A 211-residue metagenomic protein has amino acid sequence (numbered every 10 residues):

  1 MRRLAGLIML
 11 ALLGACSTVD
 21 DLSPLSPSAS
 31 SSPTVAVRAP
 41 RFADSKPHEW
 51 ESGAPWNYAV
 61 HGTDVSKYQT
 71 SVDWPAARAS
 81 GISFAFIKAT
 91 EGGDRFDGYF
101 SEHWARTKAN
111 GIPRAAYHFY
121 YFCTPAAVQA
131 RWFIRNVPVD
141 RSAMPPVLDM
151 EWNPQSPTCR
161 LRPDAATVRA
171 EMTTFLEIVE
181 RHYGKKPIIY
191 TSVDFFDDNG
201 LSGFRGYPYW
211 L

Functional and structural regions predicted by a protein language model:
R2-M9: Sec-dependent signal peptide recognition, specifically the positively charged N-region followed immediately by
L12-A15: C-terminal motif of bacterial Sec signal peptides marking the signal peptidase cleavage site
S17-D20: Bacterial signal peptide processing site
F42-R114: N-terminal carbohydrate-binding/catalytic regions of secreted carbohydrate-active enzymes
P47, V139-S142, N153-Q155, L161-L211: Surface-exposed substrate-engagement region within the catalytic domains of secreted or surface-exposed extracellular
H61-D64, S83-K88, P113-H118, M144-M150 (+2 more regions): Structural recognition of the beta-strand scaffold that forms the well-ordered cores of secreted hydrolase catalytic
T63-D64, A89-D94, A116-C123, T158-T167: Second-shell loop/turn segments in exported
Y99, Y121-R135: Glycine-rich anion/phosphate-binding loops
